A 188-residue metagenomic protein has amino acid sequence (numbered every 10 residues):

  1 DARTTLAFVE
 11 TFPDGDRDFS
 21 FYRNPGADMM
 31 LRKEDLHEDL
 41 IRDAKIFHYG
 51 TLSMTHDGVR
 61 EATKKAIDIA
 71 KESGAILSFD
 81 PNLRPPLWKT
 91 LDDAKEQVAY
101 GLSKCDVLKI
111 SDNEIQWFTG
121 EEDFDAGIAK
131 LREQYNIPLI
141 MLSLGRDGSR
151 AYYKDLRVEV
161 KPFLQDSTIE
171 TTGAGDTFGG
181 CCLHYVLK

Functional and structural regions predicted by a protein language model:
D1, F19-M29, G101-D112, N136: Short, basic, helix/turn surface patches
D1, P25, L83-P85, E114 (+2 more regions): Glycine-rich beta-alpha junction loops
D1-T51: Conserved N-terminal subdomain of the carbohydrate kinase-like
T11-G15, A94-V98, A126, L156-V160: Short, hinge-like loop/turn segments at secondary-structure boundaries
E34-R42, Q97-Y100, K130-L131: Short, flexible, glycine/charge-rich loop motifs used to bind or transfer phosphoryl groups or to couple energy/partner
L52-K130, I137-L139, D147-S149: Conserved beta-alpha-beta core of the PfkB/ribokinase-like small-molecule kinase fold
D68, E72, G120-K188: Conserved phosphate-binding/catalytic region of the ribokinase-like
